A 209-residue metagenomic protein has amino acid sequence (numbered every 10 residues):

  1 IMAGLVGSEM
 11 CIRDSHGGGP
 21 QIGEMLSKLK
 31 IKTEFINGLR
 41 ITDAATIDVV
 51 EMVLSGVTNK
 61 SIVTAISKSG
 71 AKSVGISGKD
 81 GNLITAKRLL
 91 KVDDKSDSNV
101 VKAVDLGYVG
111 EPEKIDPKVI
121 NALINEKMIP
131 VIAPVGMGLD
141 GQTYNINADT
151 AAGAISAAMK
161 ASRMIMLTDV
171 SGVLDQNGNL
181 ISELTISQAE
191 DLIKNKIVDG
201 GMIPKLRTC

Functional and structural regions predicted by a protein language model:
I1-G7, I12: Single conserved hydrophobic/aromatic residue that forms the stacking wall/gate of nucleotide- or nucleobase-binding
S8, K28, K68, A154-S162: Alpha-helix C-terminal capping segments
D14-G17, I66, S73-G78, V131-A133 (+1 more regions): General beta-strand structural signal in soluble alpha/beta enzymes
S15-L29: Glycine/small-residue-rich interface belts in oligomeric ring/scaffold proteins and their assembly partners
P20, D80, G136: Active-site-proximal loop/turn and secondary-structure-junction residues that shape catalytic pockets, frequently
S27, I31-I129: Ligand-binding beta-strand-loop-alpha-helix segment within the catalytic cores of soluble metabolic enzymes
A44-A71, P117, I124, V131-I155 (+1 more regions): Polyanion-binding loop/helix "lid" in catalytic or ligand-binding cores
G75-A86, A157, A161-N179: Acidic, metal-binding active-site segment of PIN/NYN-like and related structure-specific nucleases
